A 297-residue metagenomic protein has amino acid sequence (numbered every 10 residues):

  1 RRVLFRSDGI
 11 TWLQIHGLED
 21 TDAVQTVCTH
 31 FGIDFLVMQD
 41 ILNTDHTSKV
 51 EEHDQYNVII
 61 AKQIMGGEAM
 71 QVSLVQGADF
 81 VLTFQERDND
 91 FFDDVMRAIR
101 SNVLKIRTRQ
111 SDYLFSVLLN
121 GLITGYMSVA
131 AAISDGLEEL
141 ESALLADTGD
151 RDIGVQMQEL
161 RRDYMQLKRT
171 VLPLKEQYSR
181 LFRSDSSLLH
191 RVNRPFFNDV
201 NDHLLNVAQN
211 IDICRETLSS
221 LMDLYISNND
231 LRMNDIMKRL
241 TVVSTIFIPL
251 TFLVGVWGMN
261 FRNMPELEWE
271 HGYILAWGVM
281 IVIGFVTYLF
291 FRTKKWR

Functional and structural regions predicted by a protein language model:
R1-H190, F196-D199, H203-N210, W296-R297: Peripheral, non-transmembrane regulatory/ligand-interaction domains of membrane transport proteins
N89, R194, E268-G272: Short, conserved loop/turn and helix-capping segments at secondary-structure boundaries that abut family-defining
D202-R297: Hydrophobic alpha-helical transmembrane segments and their immediately adjacent juxtamembrane loops
